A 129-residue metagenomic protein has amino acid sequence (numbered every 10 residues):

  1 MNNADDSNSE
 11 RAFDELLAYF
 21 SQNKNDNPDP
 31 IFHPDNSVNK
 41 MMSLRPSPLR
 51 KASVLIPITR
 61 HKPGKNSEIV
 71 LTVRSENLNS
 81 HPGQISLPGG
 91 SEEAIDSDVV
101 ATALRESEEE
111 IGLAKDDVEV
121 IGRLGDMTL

Functional and structural regions predicted by a protein language model:
M1-S86, S91-L129: N-terminal leader/linker segments that precede catalytic domains of diphosphate-processing enzymes
